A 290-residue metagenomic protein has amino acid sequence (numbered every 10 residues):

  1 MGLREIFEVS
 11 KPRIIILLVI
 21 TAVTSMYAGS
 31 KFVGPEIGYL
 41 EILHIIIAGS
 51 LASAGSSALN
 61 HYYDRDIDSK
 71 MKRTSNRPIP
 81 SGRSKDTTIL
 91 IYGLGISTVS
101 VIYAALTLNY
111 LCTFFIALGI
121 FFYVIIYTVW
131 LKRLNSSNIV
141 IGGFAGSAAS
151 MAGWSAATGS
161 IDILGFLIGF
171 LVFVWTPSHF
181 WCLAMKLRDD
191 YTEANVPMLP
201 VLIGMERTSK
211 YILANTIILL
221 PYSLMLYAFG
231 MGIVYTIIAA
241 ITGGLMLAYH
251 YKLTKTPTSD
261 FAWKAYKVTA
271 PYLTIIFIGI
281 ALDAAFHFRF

Functional and structural regions predicted by a protein language model:
L17-S25, R77-P78, V140-A157, E206 (+1 more regions): Small-residue-rich segments of transmembrane alpha-helices in multi-pass membrane proteins, especially helix faces
I20-A28, F32-R65, R73, S97-T98 (+2 more regions): Membrane-embedded alpha-helical segments that form the functional core of polytopic membrane enzymes, especially those
Y63-S84, W181-S209: Cytosolic, membrane-interface loops and tails of multi-pass inner-membrane proteins
D66, F122-N135, F180, K186 (+2 more regions): C-terminal ends of transmembrane helices
R73-F114, G204-A228: Multi-pass membrane catalytic core of lipid/isoprenoid biosynthesis enzymes
D86-A157: Intramembrane alpha-helical segments
M151-I161, L219-L226, L273-F290: Hydrophobic alpha-helical transmembrane segments in multi-pass integral membrane proteins
L247-I275: Interfacial loop-to-transmembrane junctions
